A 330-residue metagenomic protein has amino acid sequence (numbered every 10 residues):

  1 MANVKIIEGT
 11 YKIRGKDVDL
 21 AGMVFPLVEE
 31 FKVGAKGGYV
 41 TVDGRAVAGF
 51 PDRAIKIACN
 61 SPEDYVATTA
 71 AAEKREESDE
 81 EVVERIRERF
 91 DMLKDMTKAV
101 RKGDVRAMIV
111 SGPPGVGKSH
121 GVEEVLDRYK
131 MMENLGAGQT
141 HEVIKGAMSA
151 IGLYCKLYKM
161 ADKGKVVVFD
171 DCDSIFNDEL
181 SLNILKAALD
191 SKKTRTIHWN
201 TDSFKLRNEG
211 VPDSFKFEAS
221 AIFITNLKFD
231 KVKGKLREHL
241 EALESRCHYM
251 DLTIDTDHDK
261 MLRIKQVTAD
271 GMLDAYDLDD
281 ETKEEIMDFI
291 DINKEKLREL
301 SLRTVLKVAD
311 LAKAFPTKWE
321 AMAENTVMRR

Functional and structural regions predicted by a protein language model:
M1-K74: N-terminal accessory interaction module
A70-G103: N-terminal pre-Walker A segment at the start of P-loop NTPase domains
K102-V122: Walker A/P-loop nucleotide-binding motif
K130-K165, D173-D178: AAA+/P-loop NTPase substrate/partner-engagement loops
G136-Q139, K163-K165, S191-K192, F217-S220 (+1 more regions): Short glycine-/polar-rich loops that comprise or flank the Walker A/P-loop and associated switch/sensor motifs
N177-F217, I224-N226: Conserved catalytic/switch belt of AAA+ P-loop NTPases
G234-D255: A short helix-turn-beta junction within AAA+ P-loop NTPase domains corresponding to the substrate/partner-engaging
K260-M261, Q266-M328: Conserved AAA+ ATPase small/helical "lid" subdomain
